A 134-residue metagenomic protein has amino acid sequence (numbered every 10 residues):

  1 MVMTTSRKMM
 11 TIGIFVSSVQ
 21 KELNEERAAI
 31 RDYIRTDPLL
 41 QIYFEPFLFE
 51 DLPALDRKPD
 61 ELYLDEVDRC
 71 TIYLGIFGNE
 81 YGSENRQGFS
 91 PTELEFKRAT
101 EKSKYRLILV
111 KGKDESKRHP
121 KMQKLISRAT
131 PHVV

Functional and structural regions predicted by a protein language model:
M1, S6, K113-V134: C-terminal interaction surface of TIR/SEFIR-family domains
M1-I76, K102: Conserved N-terminal substructure of TIR/SEFIR domains
Q20, L52-L55, N79-K102: Conserved TIR/SEFIR loop-to-helix hotspot centered on a Trp-containing motif with a nearby acidic residue
E25, S83-R86, K117-H119: Extracytoplasmic/secreted cell-surface and envelope-processing proteins
D56-D60, T92, M122: Amphipathic coiled-coil/heptad-repeat helices and related helical stalk/stem segments that mediate oligomerization
D65-E66, E95-R98, K102, L125-R128: Hydrophobic/aromatic ligand-binding patch that stacks against planar heteroaromatic rings of cofactors or nucleotides
E101-K111: A short helix->loop->beta-strand "cap" motif at the edges of active sites that frequently abuts
